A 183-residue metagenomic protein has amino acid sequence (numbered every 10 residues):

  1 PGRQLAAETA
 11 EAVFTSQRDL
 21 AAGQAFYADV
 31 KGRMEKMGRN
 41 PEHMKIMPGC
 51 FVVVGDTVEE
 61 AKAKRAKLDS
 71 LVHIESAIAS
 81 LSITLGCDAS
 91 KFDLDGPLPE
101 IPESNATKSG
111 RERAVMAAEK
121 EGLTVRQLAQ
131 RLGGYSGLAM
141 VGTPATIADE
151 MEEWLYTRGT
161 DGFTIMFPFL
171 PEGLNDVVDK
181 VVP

Functional and structural regions predicted by a protein language model:
P1, R18, G49-V53, P168: Active-site beta-loop-alpha junctions enriched in small/polar residues
Q4-A6, I147, Y156, G162-I165 (+1 more regions): Extended hydrophobic-aromatic, low-complexity segments
A6, A61, W154, D161 (+1 more regions): Conserved, mostly hydrophobic/aromatic
A6-R18, G23-F26, V30: Segments forming glycine/polar-rich beta-alpha architectures that bind adenosine-containing cofactors
E11-T15, M44-C50, F163-I165: Hydrophobic faces of well-ordered beta-strands that scaffold small-molecule active sites in alpha/beta enzyme cores
L20-Q24, M166-L174: Acidic-and-aromatic substrate-binding clefts and catalytic sites of carbohydrate-active enzymes
A21-Q24, A28, G32-E153, P183: An alpha-helical appendage that flanks or caps ligand/catalytic pockets
E172-P183: A contiguous, mid-protein "functional segment" used to position or interact with cofactors/ions or partner subunits
